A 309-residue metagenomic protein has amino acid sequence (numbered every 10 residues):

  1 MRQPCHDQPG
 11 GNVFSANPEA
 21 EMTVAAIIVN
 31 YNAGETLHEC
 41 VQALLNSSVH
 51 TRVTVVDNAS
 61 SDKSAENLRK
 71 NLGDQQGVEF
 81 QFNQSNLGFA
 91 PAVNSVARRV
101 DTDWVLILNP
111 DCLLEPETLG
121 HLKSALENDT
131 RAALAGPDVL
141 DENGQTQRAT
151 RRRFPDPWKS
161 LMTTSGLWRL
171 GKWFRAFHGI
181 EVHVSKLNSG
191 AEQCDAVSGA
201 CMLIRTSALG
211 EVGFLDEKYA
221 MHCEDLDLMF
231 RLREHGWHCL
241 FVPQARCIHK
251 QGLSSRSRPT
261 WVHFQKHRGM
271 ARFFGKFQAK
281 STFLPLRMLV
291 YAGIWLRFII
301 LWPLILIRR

Functional and structural regions predicted by a protein language model:
Q42-T51: Short, acidic, metal-binding catalytic loop of nucleotide-sugar glycosyltransferases
A43, D57-E66, S85: A conserved acidic beta->alpha catalytic loop
F82-V100, H121: Glycine-rich, basic loop-to-helix element that forms the pyrophosphate-binding segment of sugar-nucleotide handling
V105: Short aromatic/hydrophobic "clamp" motif used to bind/position activated sugar donors
P116-A149: Conserved donor NDP-sugar-binding/catalytic core segment of glycosyltransferases
F154-C194: Short, flexible, basic/aromatic active-site loop/helix in glycosyltransferases
L187-R246: A short, conserved alpha-helix in the catalytic core of glycosyltransferases
F230-R308: Active-site-adjacent helix/loop segment of glycosyltransferases that harbors family-specific signature motifs
